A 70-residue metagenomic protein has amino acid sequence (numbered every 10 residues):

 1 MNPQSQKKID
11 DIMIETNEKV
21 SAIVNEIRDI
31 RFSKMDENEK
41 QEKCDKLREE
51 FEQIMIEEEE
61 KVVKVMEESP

Functional and structural regions predicted by a protein language model:
N2-R31: N-terminal acidic leader/helix
V20-S21, N25-P70: Short, charge-rich amphipathic interface segments used for partner binding and complex assembly
